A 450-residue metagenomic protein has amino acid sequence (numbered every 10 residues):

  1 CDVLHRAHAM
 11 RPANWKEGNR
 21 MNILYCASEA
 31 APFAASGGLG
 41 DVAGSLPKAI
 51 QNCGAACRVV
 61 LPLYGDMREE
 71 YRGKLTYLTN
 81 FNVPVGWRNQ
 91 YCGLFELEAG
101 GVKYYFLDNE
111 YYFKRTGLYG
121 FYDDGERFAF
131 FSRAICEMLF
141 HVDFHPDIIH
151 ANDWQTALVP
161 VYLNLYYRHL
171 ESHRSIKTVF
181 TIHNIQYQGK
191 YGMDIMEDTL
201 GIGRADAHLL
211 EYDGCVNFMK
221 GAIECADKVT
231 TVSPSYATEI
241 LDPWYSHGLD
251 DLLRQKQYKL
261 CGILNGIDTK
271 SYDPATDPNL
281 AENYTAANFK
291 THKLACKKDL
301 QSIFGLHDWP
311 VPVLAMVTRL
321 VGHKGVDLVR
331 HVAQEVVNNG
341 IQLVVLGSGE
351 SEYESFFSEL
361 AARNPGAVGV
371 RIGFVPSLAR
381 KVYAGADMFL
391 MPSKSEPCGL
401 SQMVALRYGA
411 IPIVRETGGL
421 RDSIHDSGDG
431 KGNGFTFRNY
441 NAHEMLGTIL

Functional and structural regions predicted by a protein language model:
M10-R11: Short, low-complexity intrinsically disordered segments enriched in A/P/G/S/L with frequent Arg, especially at protein
W15-L450: Catalytic cores of nucleotide-sugar-dependent glycosyltransferases that transfer UDP/GDP/TDP-activated
